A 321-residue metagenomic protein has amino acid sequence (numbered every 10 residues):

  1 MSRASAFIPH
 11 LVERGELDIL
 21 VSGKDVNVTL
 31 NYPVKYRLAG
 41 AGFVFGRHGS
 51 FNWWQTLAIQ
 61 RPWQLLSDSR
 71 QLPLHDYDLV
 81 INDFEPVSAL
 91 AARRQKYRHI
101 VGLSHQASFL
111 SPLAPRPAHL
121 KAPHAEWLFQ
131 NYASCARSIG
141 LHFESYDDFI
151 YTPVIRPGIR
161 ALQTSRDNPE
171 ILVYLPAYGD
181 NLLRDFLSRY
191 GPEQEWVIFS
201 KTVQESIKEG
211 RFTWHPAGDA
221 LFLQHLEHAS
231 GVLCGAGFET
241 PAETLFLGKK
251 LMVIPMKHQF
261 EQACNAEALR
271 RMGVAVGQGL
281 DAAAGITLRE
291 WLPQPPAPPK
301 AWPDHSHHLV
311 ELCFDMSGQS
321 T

Functional and structural regions predicted by a protein language model:
M1-V12: Short amphipathic alpha-helix
H10-L65: Conserved nucleotide-sugar phosphate-binding/catalytic loop shared by glycosyltransferases and other
L79, R94-S111: Active-site proximal beta-strand in glycosyltransferases
V80-F84, A91, G102, Q224-C264: A donor-sugar binding/catalytic signature common to diverse glycosyltransferases and related nucleotide-sugar
L110-D180, I198-T202: A nucleotide-sugar donor-handling region in carbohydrate enzymes
Q130-D147, V274-T321: Leloir-type glycosyltransferase catalytic cores
V154-G231, D281: Donor-nucleotide binding loops and adjacent catalytic segments primarily of GT-B fold Leloir glycosyltransferases
P241, L245-P296: Catalytic binding pocket for nucleotide-activated donors in carbohydrate/polymer assembly enzymes
